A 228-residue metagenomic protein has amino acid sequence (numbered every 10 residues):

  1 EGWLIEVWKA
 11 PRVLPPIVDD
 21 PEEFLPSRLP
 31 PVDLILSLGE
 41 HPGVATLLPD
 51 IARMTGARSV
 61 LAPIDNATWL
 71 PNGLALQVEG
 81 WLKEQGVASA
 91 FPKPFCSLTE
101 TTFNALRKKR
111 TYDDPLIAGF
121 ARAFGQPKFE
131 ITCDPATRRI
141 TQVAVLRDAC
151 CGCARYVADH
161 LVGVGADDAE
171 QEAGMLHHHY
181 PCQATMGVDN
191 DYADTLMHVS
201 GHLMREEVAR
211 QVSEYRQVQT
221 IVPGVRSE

Functional and structural regions predicted by a protein language model:
E1-L47, A52-L74, A123-K128, P135-E228: Active-site- and interface-proximal helix/loop "cap" or "latch" segments in soluble metabolic and energy-transducing
A62, S89-K93: General beta-strand structural signal in soluble alpha/beta enzymes
T68-V87: Rossmann-fold NAD(P)-binding glycine/threonine-rich loop
P92-A136: Structured beta-strand/loop patches that form or line metal/cofactor-binding pockets in enzymes
